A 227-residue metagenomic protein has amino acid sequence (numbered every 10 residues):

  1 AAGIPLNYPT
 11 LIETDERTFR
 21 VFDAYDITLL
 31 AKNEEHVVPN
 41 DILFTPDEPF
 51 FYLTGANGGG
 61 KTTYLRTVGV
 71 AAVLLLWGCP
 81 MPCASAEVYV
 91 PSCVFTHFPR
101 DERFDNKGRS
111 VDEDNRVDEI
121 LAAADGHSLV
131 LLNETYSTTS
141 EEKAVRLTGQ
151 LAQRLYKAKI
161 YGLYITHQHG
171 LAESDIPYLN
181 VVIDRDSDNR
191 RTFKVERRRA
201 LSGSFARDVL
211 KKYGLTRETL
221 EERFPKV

Functional and structural regions predicted by a protein language model:
A2-E13: Pre-NBD coupling/linker segments of ABC/ABC-like ATPases
T14-V227: ATPase nucleotide-binding head domains, primarily ABC-like/P-loop NTPase cores
